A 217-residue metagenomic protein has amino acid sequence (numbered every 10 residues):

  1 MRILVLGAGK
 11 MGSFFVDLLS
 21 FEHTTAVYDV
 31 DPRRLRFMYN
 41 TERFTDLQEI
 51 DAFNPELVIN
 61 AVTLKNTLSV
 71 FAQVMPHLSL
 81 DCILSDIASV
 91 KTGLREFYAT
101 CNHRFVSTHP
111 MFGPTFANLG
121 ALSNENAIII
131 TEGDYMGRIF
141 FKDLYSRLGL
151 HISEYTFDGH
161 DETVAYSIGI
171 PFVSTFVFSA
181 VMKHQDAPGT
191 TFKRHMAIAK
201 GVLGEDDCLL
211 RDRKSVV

Functional and structural regions predicted by a protein language model:
M1-F44: NAD(P)+-binding Rossmann beta1-loop-alpha1 motif at the extreme N-terminus of oxidoreductases
R33-N40, A52, R95-C101: Short loop/helix-cap segments at secondary-structure boundaries that form the rim of catalytic
Q48-M75: Rossmann-like NAD(P)-binding element
A61-T63, A88, T131: Glycine-rich, N-terminal phosphate-binding loop of Rossmann-like dinucleotide-binding domains
L78-C82, N102-H103: A short helix->loop->beta-strand "cap" motif at the edges of active sites that frequently abuts
V90, L94, Y98-Y155: Rossmann-fold dinucleotide-binding core
E154-V217: An accessory alpha-helical subdomain
